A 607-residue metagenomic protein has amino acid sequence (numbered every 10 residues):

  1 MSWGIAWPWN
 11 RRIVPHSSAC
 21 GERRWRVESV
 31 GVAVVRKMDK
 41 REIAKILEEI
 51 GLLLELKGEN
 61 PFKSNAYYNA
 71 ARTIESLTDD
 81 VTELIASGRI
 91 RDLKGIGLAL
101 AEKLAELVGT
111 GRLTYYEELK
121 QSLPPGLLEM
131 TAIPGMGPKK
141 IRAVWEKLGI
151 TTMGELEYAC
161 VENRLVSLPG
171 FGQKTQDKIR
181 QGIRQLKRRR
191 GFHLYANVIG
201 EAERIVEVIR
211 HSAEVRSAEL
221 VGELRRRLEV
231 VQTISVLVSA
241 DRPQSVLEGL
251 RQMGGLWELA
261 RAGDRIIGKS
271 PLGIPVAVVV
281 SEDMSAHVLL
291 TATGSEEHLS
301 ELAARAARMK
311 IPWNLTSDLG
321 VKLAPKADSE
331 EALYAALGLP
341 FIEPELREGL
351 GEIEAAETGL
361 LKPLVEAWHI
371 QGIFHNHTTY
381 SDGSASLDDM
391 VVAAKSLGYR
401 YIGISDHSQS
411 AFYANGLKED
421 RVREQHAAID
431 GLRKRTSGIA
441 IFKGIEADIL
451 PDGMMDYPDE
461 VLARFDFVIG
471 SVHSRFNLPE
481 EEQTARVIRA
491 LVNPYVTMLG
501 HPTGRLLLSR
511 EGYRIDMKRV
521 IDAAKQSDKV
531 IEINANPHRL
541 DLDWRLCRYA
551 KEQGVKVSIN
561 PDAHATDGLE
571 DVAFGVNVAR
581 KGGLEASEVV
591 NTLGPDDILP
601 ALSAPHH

Functional and structural regions predicted by a protein language model:
W3, W7-W9, W25: Tryptophan (W) side chains
V14: Conserved HRD-motif arginine in the catalytic loop of eukaryotic-like protein kinases
W25-K37: Short, Lys/Arg-enriched N-terminal segments with co-localized hydrophobic residues within the first ~10-30 amino acids
V35-E59: Charged, compositionally biased N-terminal leader segments and the immediate start of the first structured element
R36, R227-T378, S386-I402, Q409-I439 (+1 more regions): Charged catalytic cores and adjacent phosphate/nucleic-acid-binding surfaces used for phosphate/nucleic-acid chemistry
K37, P61-I266, G273-P275, A286-H287 (+4 more regions): Accessory alpha-helical DNA-binding modules that contact the DNA backbone or grooves
G403-I404, I445-E446: Core AdoMet radical
